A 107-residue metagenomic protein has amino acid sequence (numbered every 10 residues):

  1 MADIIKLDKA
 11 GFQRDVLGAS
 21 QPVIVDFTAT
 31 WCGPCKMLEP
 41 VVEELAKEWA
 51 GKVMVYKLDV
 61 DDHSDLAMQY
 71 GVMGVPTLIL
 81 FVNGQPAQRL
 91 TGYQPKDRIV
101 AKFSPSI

Functional and structural regions predicted by a protein language model:
D3, D8, T28, M54-Y56: Conserved Rossmann-like nucleotide-binding pocket used by diverse enzymes that bind dinucleotide cofactors
I4-V23: A short beta-strand-turn-helix
S20-P22, M37-L58, D62-S64: Conserved helix-turn-beta segment immediately C-terminal to the redox Cys motif in thioredoxin-like folds
S20-Q21, F27-W31, G74: Short pre-active-site segment immediately N-terminal to redox-active cysteine/selenocysteine motifs in thiol-based
C32-C35, L78: The canonical Cys-X-X-Cys-His
G74, I79-I107: Non-catalytic, surface beta->alpha helical segment in thiol-disulfide oxidoreductase systems
